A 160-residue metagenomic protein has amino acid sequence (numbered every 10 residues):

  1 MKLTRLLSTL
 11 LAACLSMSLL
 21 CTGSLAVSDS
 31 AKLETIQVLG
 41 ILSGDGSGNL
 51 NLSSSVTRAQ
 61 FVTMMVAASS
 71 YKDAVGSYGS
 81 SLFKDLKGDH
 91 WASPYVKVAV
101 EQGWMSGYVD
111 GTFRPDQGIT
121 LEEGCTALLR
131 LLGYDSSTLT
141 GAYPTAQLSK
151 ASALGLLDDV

Functional and structural regions predicted by a protein language model:
K2-K32, V38-V62, V66-P94, E101-E122 (+1 more regions): Feature responds to low-complexity, polar/acidic, surface-exposed segments characteristic of secreted/exported proteins
